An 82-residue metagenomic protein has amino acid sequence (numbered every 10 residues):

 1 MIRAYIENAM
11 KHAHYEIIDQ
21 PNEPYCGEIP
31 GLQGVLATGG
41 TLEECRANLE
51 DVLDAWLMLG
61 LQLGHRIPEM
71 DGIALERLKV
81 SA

Functional and structural regions predicted by a protein language model:
M1-H14, N22, A47-A82: Short, charged, surface-exposed hinge/linker loops at domain edges that act as mobile lids or interdomain connectors
I17-P30: Short aromatic-glycine-(Arg/Gly/Cys) micro-motifs in beta-strand/loop hairpins
I29-L32, E50: ATP/adenylate-binding site constellation spanning eukaryotic-like Ser/Thr protein kinases, ABC-transporter
Q33-E43: A short, exposed loop/beta-hairpin motif centered on an aromatic-Gly-Thr core
